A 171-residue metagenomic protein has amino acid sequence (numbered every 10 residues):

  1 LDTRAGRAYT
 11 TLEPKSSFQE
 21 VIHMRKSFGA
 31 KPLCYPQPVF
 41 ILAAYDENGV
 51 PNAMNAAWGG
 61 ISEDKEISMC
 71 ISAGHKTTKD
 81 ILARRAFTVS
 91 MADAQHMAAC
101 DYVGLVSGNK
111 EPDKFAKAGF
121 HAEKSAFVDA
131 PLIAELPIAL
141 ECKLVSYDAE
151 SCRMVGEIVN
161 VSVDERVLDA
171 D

Functional and structural regions predicted by a protein language model:
G6-H23: Short, Lys/Arg-enriched N-terminal segments with co-localized hydrophobic residues within the first ~10-30 amino acids
H23-N52, G60-D171: Active-site-proximal mixed secondary-structure blocks
A56: Conserved H-X4-D acyltransferase segment
